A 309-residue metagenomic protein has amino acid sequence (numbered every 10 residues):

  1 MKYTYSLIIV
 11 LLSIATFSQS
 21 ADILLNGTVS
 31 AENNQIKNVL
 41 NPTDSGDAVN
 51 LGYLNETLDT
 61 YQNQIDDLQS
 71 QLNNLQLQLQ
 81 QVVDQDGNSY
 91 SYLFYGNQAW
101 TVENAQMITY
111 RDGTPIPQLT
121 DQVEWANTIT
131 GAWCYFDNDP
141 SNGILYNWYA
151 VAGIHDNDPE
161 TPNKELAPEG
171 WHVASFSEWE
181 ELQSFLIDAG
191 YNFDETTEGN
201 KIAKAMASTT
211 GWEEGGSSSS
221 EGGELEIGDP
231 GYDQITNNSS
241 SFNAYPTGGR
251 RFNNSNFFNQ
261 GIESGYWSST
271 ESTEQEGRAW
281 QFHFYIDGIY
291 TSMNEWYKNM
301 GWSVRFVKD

Functional and structural regions predicted by a protein language model:
M1-D22, Y61, I65-L68, L72: Bacterial Sec-dependent N-terminal signal peptides
M1-Y5, Q19, G27, N33 (+1 more regions): Generic structural signal for short, solvent-exposed loop/turn connectors between secondary structure elements
Y5, L11, T16, D22 (+4 more regions): Generic structural signal for beta-strand residues in well-ordered domains
I8-V10, N26, F257, W296: Generic marker of residues within folded, mature protein domains
Q19-Q64: C-terminal trimerization/auto-chaperone modules of long, extracellular attachment fibers and adhesins
D66, N73-D309: Conserved positions within compact, well-structured domain cores
